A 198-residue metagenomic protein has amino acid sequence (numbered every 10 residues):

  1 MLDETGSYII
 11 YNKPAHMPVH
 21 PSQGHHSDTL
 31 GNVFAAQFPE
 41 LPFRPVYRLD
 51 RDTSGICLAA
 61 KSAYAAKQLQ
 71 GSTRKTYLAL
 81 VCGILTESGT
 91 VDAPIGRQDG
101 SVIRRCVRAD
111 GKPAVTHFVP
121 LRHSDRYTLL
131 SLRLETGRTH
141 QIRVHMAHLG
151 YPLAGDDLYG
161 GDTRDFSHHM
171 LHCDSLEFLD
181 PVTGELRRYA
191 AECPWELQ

Functional and structural regions predicted by a protein language model:
M1-G100, K112, H123, M170 (+1 more regions): RNA pseudouridine synthases
I9, T128-L130, H172-D174: Short beta-strand micro-motifs in enzyme catalytic cores
N12-K13, L58, A79, F118 (+3 more regions): Residue-level signal for inorganic ion chemistry
Y77, G89, A93, A114-T116 (+3 more regions): Short beta-strand segments
C82, L132-E135: A structural micro-motif recognizing beta-strand termini and the immediately following turn/loop segments
D99-V102, P113, D156-D162: Short Pro/Gly-enriched beta-strand edge/turn motifs at strand-loop
V107-H123, Y127: Extended, charge-rich low-complexity interaction segments
R122-D125, E135, T139, R143-Q198: Pseudouridine synthases involved in rRNA/tRNA modification
